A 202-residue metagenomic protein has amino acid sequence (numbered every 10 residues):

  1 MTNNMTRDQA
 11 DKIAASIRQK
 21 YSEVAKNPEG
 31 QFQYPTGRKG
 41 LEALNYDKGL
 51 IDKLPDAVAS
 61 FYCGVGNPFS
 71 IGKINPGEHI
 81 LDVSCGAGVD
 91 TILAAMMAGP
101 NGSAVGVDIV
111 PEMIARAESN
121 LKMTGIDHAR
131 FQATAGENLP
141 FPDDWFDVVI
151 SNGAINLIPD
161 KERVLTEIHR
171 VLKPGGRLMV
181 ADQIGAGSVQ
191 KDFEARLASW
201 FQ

Functional and structural regions predicted by a protein language model:
T2-L44: N-terminal auxiliary segments of SAM/dcSAM-dependent transferases
Y34-H79, D90-M97, R116: Conserved alpha-helix/loop element of class I SAM-dependent methyltransferases that forms part of the SAM/SAH-binding
P76, E137-V148: A short acidic, Gly/Pro-enriched loop at the edge of an enzyme's catalytic core that lines a small-molecule cofactor
I80, V149-I150: Hydrophobic beta-strand segment of the Class I
G99, E162-M179: A short glycine-rich, Lys/Arg-flanked "PGG" loop and its adjoining helix->strand segment in the class I
V110-E112: Conserved SAM/SAH-binding beta-strand->alpha-helix loop
T124-N138: Conserved SAM-binding strand-loop segment of SAM-dependent methyltransferases
I184-Q202: Short, glycine-/aromatic-enriched active-site segment of Class I SAM-dependent methyltransferases
